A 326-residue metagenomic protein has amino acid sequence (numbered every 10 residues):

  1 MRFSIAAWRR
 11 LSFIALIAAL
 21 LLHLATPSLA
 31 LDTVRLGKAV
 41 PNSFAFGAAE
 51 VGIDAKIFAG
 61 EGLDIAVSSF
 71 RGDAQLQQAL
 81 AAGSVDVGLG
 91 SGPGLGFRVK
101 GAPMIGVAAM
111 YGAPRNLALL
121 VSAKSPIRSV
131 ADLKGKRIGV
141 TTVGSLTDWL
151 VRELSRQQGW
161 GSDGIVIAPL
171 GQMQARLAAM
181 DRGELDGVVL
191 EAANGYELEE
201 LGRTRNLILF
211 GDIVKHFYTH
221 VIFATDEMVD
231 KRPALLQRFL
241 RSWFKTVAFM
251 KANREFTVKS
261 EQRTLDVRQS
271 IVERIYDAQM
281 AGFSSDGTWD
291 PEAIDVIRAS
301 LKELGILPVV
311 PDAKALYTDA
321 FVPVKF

Functional and structural regions predicted by a protein language model:
R2-A15: Bacterial N-terminal signal peptides that target proteins for export
S12-L24: Bacterial N-terminal signal peptides
T26-A30: Sec/Tat signal peptide C-region and signal peptidase I cleavage site
L31-W160, I167-Q172, R176-R182, D186-A192 (+2 more regions): Short, glycine-/small- and polar/acidic-enriched structural segments that line small-molecule recognition paths
P93, S125, Q174-R263: Pocket-lining segment of extracytoplasmic ligand-binding domains
S129-V130, D226, A313: Structural motif detector for alpha-helix initiation sites
D230-P308: Secondary-structure end/capping motifs
A299-F326: Conserved C-terminal helix/tail region of periplasmic/extracytoplasmic solute-binding proteins
